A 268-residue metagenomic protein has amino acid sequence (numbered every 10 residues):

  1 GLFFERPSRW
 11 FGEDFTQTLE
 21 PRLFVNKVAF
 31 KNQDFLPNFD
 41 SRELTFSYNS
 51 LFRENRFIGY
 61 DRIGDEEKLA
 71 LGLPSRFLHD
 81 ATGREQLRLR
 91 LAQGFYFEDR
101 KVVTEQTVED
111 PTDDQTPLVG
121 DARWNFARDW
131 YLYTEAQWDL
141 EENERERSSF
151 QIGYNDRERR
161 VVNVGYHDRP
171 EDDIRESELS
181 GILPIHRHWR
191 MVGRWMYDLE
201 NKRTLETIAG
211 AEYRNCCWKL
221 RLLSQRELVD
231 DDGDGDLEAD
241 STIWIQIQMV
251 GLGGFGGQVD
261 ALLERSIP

Functional and structural regions predicted by a protein language model:
G1-D198, K202-P268: Outer-membrane beta-barrel translocator/pore domains, especially the C-terminal barrels of Gram-negative outer-membrane
